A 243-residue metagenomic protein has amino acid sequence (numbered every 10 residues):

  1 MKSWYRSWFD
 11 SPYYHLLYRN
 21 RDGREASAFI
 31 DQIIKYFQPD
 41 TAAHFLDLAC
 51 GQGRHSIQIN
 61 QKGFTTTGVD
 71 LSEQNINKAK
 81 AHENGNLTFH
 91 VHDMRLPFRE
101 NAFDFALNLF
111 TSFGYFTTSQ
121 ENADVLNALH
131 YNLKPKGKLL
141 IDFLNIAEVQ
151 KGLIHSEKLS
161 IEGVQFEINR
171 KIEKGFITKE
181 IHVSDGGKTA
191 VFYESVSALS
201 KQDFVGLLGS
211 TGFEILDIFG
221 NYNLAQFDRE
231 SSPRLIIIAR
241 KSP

Functional and structural regions predicted by a protein language model:
M1-D40: Conserved class I S-adenosyl-L-methionine
H44-L46, G53-L96: Class I SAM-dependent methyltransferase SAM/SAH-binding core
R95-F105: A short acidic, Gly/Pro-enriched loop at the edge of an enzyme's catalytic core that lines a small-molecule cofactor
D104-Q120: A short SAM/SAH-binding and catalytic strip from SAM-dependent methyltransferases
A123-P135: A short glycine-rich, Lys/Arg-flanked "PGG" loop and its adjoining helix->strand segment in the class I
L140-L207: SAM-dependent methyltransferase
D203-P243: C-terminal lobe and adjacent flexible extensions of AdoMet/dcAdoMet transferase-like proteins
